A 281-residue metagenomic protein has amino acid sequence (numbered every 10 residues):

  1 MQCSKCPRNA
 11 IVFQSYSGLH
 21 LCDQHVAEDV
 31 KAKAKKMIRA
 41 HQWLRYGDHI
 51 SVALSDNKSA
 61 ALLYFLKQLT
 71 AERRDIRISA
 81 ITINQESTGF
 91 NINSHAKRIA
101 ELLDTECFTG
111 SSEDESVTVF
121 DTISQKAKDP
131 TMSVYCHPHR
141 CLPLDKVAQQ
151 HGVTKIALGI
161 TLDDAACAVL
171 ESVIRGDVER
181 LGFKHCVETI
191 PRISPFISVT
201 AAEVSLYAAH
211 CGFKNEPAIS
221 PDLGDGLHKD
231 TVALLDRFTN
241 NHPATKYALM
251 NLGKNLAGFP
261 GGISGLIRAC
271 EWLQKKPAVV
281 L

Functional and structural regions predicted by a protein language model:
M1-Q2, G18, I263, Q274: Short metal-coordination and nucleic-acid-contact micro-motifs, chiefly zinc-binding Cys/His arrays
Q2-C186, A201-C211: ATP-dependent adenylation/nucleotidyltransferase module used to activate substrates
R39, D163-C167, V173-E203, H210-L281: Flexible helical/loop "lid" subdomain adjacent to adenine-nucleotide binding pockets
